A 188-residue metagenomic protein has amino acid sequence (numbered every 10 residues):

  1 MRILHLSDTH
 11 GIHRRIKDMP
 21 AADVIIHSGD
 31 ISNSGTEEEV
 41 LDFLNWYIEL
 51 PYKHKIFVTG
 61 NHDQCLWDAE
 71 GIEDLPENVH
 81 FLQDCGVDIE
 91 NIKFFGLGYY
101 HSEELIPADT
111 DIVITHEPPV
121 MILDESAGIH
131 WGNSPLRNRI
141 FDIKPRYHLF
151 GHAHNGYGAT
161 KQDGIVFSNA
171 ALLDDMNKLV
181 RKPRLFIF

Functional and structural regions predicted by a protein language model:
M1-L4: Extreme N-terminal starter segment of soluble prokaryotic enzymes
T9-R14, D18, S32-T36, I48-E49 (+3 more regions): Conserved catalytic scaffold of divalent metal-dependent phosphoesterases
D18-M19, V40-L44, S168: Short amphipathic alpha-helical segment that frequently serves as the phosphate-/nucleotide-binding helix
D23-I25, D30, K53, D111 (+1 more regions): Conserved acidic residues
H54-I56, H80, R146-Y147, V166: Proline-centered loop/turn at the N-terminus of a beta-strand
G86-E90, N138-I143, Y147, H154-F188: Binuclear metal-dependent phosphoesterase catalytic core
